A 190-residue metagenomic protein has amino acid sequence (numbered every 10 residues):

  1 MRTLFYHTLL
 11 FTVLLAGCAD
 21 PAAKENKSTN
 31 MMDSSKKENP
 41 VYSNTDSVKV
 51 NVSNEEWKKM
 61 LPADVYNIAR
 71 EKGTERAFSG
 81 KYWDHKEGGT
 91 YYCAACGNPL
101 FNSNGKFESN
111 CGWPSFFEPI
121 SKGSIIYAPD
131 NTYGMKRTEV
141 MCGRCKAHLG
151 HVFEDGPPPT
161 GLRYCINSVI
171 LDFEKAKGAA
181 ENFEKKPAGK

Functional and structural regions predicted by a protein language model:
R2-L10: Sec-dependent signal peptide recognition, specifically the positively charged N-region followed immediately by
T3-L4, A22, K175: Alpha-helix initiation/capping motif
L10-F11, K24: A generic signature of intrinsically disordered, low-complexity regions enriched in glycine/proline and charged/polar
L15-G17: C-terminal motif of bacterial Sec signal peptides marking the signal peptidase cleavage site
A19-V52, K186-K190: Sec-dependent signal peptide cleavage junction
V48-K49, K58-D64, I68-Y92, N98-K190: A short Gly-Trp-Pro
E55: Active-site phosphate/pyrophosphate- and oxyanion-stabilizing loops and adjacent acidic/basic residues in soluble
